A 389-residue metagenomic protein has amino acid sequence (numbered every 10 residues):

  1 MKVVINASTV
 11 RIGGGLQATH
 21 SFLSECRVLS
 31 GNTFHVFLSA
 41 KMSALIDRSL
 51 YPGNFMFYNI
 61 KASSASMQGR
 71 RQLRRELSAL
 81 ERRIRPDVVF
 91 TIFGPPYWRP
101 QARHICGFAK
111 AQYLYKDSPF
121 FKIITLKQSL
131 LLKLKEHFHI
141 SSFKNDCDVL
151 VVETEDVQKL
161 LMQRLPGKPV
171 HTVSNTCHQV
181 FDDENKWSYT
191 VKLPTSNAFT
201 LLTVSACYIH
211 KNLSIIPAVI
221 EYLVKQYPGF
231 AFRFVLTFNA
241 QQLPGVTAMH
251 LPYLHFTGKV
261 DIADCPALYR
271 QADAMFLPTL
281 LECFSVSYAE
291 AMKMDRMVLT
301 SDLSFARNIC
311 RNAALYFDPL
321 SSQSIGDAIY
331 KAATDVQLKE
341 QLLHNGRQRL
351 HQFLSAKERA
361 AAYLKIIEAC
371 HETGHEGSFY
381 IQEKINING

Functional and structural regions predicted by a protein language model:
V4, K192-K211, P217-I220: Conserved donor-binding/catalytic core segment of Leloir-type glycosyltransferases
F55-M56, P244-P266: Nucleotide-activated donor-binding/catalytic signature segment of Leloir-type glycosyltransferases, i.e., the conserved
L77, E81, A267-A272: Short alpha-helical donor nucleotide-sugar binding micro-motif in glycosyltransferases
Q128-L150: Membrane-proximal helix-turn-helix segments that form the acceptor-binding/catalytic region of lipid-linked
L280: Aromatic "clamp/platform" in nucleotide-sugar-dependent glycosyltransferases that forms part of the donor/acceptor
K293-T300: Short hydrophobic beta-strand element within catalytic cores of glycosyltransferases and related nucleotide-activated
T300, L315-Q323, K331-V336: Conserved acidic donor-binding segment of nucleotide-sugar-dependent glycosyltransferases
Q337-F379: A charged, aromatic-enriched C-terminal amphipathic alpha-helix characteristic of glycosyltransferases across folds
